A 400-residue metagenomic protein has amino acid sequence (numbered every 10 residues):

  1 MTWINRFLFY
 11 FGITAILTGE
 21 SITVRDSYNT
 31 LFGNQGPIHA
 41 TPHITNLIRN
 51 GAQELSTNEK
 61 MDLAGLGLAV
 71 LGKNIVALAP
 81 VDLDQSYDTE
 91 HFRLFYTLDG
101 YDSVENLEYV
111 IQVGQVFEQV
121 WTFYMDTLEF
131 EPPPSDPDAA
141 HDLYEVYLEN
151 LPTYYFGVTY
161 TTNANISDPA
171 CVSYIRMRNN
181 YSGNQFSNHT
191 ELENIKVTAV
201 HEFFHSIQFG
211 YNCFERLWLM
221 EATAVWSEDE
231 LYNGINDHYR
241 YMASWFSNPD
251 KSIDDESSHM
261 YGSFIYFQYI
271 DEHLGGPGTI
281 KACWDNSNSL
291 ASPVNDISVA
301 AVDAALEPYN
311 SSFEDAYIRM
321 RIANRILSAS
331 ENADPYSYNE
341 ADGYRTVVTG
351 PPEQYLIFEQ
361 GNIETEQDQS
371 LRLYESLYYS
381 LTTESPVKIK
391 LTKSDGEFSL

Functional and structural regions predicted by a protein language model:
I4-A15: Sec-dependent N-terminal signal peptides
T18-Y87, Q354-L400: N-terminal low-structure segments adjacent to metalloprotease catalytic domains across cellular compartments
V81-G100, R240, S287, A291: Short, compositionally biased low-complexity segments
E90-R216, T223, G234-D237, S252: Juxtacatalytic substrate-recognition/specificity segment
A164-A170, E193-V197, N212-L274, G278 (+1 more regions): Acidic/His/Gly-enriched intrinsically disordered linker/tail segments that often contain short helix/coil "MoRF-like"
L290-L400: Beta/coil-rich, acidic/histidine-enriched accessory regions frequently appended to metallopeptidases
